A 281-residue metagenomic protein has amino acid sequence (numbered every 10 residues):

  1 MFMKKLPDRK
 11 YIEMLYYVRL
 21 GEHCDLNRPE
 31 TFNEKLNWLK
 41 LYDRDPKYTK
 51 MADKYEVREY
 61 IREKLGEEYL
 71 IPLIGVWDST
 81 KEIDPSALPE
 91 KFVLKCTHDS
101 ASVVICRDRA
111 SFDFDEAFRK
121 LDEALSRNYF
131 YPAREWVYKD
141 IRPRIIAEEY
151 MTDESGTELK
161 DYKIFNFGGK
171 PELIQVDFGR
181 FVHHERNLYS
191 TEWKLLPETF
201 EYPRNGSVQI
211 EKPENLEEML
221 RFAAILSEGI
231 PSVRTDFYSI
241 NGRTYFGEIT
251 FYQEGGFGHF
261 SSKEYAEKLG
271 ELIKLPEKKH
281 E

Functional and structural regions predicted by a protein language model:
M1-D43: Membrane-proximal basic amphipathic "stem/tether" segments
R28-R109, E116, D122-W136, R144: A conserved helix-loop-beta module that forms one wall/lid of the active-site cleft in ATP-utilizing catalytic domains
R58, K81-D84, S100-I105, D113-F114 (+5 more regions): Short catalytic/ligand-binding loop motif for oxyanion handling, primarily in non-cytosolic enzymes, centered on
E68, T157, N166-E172, E228-S232 (+1 more regions): Coil-to-beta-strand transition motifs
W77, H98, E149-M151, N166-G168 (+1 more regions): Short, flexible loop/turn elements at secondary-structure junctions
L88, D113-Y202: Phosphate-binding site of ATP-dependent enzymes
D140-R144, N187-F246: A long amphipathic alpha-helix within ATP-dependent nucleotide-binding catalytic cores
S239-E281: C-terminal active-site "lid" helix and adjoining low-complexity regulatory extension at the edge of ATP-using catalytic
